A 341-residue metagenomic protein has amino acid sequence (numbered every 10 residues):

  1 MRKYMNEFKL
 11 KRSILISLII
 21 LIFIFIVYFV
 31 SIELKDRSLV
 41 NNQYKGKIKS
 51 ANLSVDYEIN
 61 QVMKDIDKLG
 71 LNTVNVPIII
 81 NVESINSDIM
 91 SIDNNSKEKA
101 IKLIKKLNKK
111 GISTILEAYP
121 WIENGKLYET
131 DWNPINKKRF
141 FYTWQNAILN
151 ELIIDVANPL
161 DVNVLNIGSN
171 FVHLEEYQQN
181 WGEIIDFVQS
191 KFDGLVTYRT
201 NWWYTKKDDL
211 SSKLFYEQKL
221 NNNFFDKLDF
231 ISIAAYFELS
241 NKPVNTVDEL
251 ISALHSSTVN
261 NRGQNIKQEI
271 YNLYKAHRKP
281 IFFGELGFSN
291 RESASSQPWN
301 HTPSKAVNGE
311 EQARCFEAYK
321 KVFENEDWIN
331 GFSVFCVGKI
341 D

Functional and structural regions predicted by a protein language model:
R2-I22: N-terminal Sec-pathway targeting helices
F8, L39-N41, A51, P298-K305 (+1 more regions): Aromatic-rich peripheral "rim/lid" segments of glycoside hydrolase catalytic domains that contact and position glycan
E33-L71: Boundary/entry segment of secreted carbohydrate-active catalytic domains
L53-D65, M90-N108: Aromatic- and glycine-enriched glycan-recognition loops and surfaces that form the carbohydrate-binding subsites
L53-K68, F141-V156, D208-N223, A313-V322: Short, acidic/polar
L69-S87, K99-L174, N290-S295, F335-I340: Substrate-binding cleft and catalytic face of glycoside hydrolase catalytic domains, especially the flexible beta-alpha
S96-L103, K110, E117, L195-T197 (+3 more regions): Glycoside hydrolase catalytic-domain groove-lining segments
I115-E123, N166-N170, E176, I185-Y216 (+3 more regions): Aromatic-lined carbohydrate-recognition surfaces of secreted/lumenal glycan-active proteins
